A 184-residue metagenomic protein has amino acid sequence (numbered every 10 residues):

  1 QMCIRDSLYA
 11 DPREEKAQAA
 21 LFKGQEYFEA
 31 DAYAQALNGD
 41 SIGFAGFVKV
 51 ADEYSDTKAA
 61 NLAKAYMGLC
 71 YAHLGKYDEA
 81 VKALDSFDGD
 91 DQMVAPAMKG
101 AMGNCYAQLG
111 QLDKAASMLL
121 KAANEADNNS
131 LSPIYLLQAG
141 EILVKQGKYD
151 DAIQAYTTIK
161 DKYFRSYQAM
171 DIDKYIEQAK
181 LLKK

Functional and structural regions predicted by a protein language model:
M2-I4: Short, small-residue-biased leader/transition segments that mark boundaries at the very start of proteins
D52-A60, L74, D88-P96, A123-S132 (+1 more regions): Short solvent-exposed coil/turn linkers within tandem alpha-helical repeat scaffolds
